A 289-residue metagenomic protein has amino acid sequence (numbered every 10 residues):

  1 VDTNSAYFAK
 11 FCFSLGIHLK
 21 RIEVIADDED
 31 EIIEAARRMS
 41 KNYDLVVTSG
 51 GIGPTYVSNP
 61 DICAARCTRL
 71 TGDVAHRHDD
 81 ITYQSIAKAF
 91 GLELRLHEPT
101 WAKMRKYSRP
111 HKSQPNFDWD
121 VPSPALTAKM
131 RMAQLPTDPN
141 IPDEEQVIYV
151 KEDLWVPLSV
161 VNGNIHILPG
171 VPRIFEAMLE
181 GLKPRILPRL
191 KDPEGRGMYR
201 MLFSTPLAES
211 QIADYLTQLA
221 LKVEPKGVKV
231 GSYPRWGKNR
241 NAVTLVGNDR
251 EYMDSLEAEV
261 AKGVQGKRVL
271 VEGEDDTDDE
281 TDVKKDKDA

Functional and structural regions predicted by a protein language model:
V1, G51-T55, D73-H78, P172-I174 (+2 more regions): Gly/Ser/Thr-rich loops at beta-strand to alpha-helix junctions that form or flank small-molecule/cofactor-binding
V1-D27, E251-A258: Glycine-rich phosphate/diphosphate-binding loop of Rossmann-like nucleotide-binding domains
T3, V24-D27, P99, M130 (+1 more regions): Short beta->alpha linker loops
H18, L45, K229: Residue-level detector of anion-binding/catalytic polar loops
I25-R37: Structural motif
K41, V46, N59-L70, H76-L190: Proline/glycine-rich low-complexity loops and linkers
G163-G263: An accessory alpha-helical subdomain
V264-A289: Eukaryotic N-terminal low-complexity, Ser/Thr- and Lys/Arg-rich leader segments that predominantly function as
